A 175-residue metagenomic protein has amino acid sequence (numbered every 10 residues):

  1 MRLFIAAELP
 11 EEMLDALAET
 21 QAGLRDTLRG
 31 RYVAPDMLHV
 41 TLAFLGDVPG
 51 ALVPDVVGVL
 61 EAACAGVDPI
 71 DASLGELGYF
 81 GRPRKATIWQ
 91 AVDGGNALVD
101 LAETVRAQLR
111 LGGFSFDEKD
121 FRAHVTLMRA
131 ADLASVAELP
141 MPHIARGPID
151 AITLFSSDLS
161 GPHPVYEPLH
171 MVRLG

Functional and structural regions predicted by a protein language model:
M1-G175: Histidine-dependent nucleotide/RNA phosphoesterase domain, centered on the 2H-phosphoesterase fold with its duplicated
